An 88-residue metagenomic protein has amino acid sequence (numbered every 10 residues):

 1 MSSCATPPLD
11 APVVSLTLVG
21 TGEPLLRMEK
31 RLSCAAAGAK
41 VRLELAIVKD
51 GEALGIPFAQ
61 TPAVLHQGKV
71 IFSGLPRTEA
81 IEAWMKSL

Functional and structural regions predicted by a protein language model:
C4-A36: Local sequence-structure signature of Cys/Sec-based thiol-disulfide redox active-site neighborhoods
R27-R31, A59, P76: Generic recognition of short, well-ordered alpha-helical segments
A35-A39, L88: Change "in soluble alpha/beta enzymes" to "in soluble alpha/beta proteins
V41-E52: Thiol-based oxidoreductase modules, predominantly thioredoxin-like and allied folds used for disulfide exchange
G51-G55, A80: A short acidic, often aromatic-flanked loop/helix-cap motif at beta-alpha or helix-coil junctions that lines enzyme
P57-V64: Structural micro-motif
H66-L88: Non-catalytic, surface beta->alpha helical segment in thiol-disulfide oxidoreductase systems
